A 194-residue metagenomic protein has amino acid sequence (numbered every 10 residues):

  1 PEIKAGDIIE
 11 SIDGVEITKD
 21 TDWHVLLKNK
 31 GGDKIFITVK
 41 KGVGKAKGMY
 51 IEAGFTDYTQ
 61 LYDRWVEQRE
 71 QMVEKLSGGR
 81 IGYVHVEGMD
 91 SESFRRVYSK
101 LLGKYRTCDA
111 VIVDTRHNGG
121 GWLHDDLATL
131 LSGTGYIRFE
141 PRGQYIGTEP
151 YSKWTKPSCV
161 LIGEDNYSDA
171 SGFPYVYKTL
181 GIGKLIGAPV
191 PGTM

Functional and structural regions predicted by a protein language model:
P1-I8, L26-K30: A short glycine-leucine-enriched loop at secondary-structure breakpoints that most characteristically corresponds
V15-M194: Cleft-lining beta-strand/loop regions that shape enzyme active-site pockets
